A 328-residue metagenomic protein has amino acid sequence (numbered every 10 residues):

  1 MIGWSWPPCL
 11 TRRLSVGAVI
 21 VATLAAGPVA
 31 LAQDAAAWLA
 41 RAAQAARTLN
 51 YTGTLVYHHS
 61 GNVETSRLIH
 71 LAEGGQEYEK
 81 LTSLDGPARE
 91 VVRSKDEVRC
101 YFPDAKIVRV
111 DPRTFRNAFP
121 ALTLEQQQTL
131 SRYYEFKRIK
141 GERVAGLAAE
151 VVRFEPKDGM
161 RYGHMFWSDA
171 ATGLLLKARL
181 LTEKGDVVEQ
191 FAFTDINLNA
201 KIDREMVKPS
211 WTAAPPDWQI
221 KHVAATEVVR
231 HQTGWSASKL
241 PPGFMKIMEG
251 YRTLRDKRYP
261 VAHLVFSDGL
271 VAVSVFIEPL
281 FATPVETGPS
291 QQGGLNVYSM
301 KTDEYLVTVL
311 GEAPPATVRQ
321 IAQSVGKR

Functional and structural regions predicted by a protein language model:
M1-T11: N-terminal secretory signal peptides that target proteins for export/translocation
S15-A26: Bacterial N-terminal signal peptides
P28-A32: Sec/Tat signal peptide C-region and signal peptidase I cleavage site
Q33-K106, S131-L181: N-terminal mature ectodomain segment of secretory-pathway/periplasmic proteins
F102-L122: Acidic/charged, solvent-exposed loop-and-adjacent secondary-structure segments enriched in E/D, K/R, S/T, and G/P
T172-L174, L181, G185-R204, D303 (+1 more regions): Surface-exposed amphipathic alpha-helical segments
A192, N197, D203-E227: Pro/Ala/Gly-rich low-complexity, hydrophilic intrinsically disordered segments
P215-D303, P315-A316, Q320: Short, solvent-exposed recognition patches
